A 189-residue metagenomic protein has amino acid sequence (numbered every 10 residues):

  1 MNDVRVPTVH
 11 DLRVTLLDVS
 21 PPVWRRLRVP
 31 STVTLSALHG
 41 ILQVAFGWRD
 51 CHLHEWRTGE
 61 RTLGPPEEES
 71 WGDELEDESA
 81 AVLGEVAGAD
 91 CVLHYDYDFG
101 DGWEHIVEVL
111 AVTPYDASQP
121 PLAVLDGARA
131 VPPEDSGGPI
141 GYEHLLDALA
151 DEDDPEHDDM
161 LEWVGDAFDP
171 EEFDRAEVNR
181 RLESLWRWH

Functional and structural regions predicted by a protein language model:
M1-H189: Short linear regulatory motifs enriched in tryptophan with gly/pro/ser
